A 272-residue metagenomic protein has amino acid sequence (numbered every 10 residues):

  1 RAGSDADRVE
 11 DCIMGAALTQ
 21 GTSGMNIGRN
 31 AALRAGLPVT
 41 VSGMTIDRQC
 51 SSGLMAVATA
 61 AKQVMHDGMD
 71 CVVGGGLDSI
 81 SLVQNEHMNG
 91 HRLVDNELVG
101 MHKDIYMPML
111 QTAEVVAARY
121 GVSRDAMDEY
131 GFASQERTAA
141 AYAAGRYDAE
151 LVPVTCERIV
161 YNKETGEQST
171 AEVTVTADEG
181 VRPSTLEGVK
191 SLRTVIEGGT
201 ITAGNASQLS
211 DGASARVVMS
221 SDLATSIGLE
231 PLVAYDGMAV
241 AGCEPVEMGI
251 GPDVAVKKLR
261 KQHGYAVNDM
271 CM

Functional and structural regions predicted by a protein language model:
R1-A17, G21-S23, I27-R29, A35 (+6 more regions): Conserved active-site "lid/cap" helical segment
A6-G15, S42-D47, V72-D78, A126-A133 (+3 more regions): Beta-strand segments within the central parallel beta-sheet cores of soluble alpha/beta enzyme folds
D7-R8, C12, A16-D70, D104-Q111 (+1 more regions): Conserved catalytic cysteine-centered active-site region of acyl-thioester-dependent Claisen-condensing enzymes
D47-L77, A117-Y147, A215-L223: Active-site-proximal alpha-helical scaffold in enzymes
A61, H66-R119: Flexible glycine-/small-residue-enriched beta->alpha junction loops that bind anionic phosphate/pyrophosphate groups
A126-S226: N-terminal extracellular/periplasmic Venus flytrap/periplasmic-binding protein-like
S221-D269: Glycine- and Gly-Pro-enriched alpha-helical subdomains that act as flexible, kink-prone "lid/hinge" or packing modules
